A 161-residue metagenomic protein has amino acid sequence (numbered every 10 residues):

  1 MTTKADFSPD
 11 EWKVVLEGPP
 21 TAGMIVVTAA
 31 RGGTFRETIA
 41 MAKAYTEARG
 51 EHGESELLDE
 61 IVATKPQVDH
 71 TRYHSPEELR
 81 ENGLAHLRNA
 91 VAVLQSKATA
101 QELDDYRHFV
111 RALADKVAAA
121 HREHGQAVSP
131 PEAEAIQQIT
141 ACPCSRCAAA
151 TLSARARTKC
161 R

Functional and structural regions predicted by a protein language model:
M1-R161: Small-residue-enriched hydrophobic alpha-helices in membranes
